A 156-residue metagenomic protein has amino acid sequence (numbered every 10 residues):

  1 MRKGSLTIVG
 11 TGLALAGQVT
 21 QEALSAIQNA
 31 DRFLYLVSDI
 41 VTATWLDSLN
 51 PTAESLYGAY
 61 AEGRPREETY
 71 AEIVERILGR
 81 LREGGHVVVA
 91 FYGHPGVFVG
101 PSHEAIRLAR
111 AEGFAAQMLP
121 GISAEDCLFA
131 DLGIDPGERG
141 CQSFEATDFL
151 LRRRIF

Functional and structural regions predicted by a protein language model:
M1-A61: Glycine-rich, flexible N-terminal cofactor/catalytic loop recognition
M1-V9, S25-A26, R32, T44 (+4 more regions): Beta-strand/loop-alpha-helix module characteristic of Rossmann-like adenine-cofactor folds
V19-A23, T69, P101-S102: Residues at alpha-helix caps and immediate loop-helix transition turns in enzyme cores, especially N- and C-cap
S38-V41, G93-G96, I122: Short glycine-enriched loops at secondary-structure junctions
A53, V87, A116: Hydrophobic anchor at the start of a short beta-strand that flanks the dinucleotide cofactor-binding loop
E62-R64, H94-F98: Short, small-residue-enriched loops and turns at beta-alpha junctions that line or gate enzyme active sites
R66-L78: Glycine-rich, highly charged phosphate/nucleotide-binding loops
V87-G93: Short glycine-rich or small-residue beta-strand-to-loop segments that form or flank ligand, phosphate, metal/Fe-S
